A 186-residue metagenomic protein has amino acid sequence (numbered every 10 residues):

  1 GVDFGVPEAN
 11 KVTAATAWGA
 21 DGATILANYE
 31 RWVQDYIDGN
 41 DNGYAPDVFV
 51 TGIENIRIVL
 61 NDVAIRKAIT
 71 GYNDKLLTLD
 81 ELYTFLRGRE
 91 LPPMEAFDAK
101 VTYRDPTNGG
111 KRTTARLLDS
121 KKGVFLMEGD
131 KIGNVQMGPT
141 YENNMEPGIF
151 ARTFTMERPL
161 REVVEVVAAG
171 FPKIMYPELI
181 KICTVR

Functional and structural regions predicted by a protein language model:
V2-E81: Extended, solvent-exposed, turn-rich assembly/linker loops in the middle of proteins
T13-A20, R66-R186: Sequence/fold signature of self-assembling virion shell proteins
